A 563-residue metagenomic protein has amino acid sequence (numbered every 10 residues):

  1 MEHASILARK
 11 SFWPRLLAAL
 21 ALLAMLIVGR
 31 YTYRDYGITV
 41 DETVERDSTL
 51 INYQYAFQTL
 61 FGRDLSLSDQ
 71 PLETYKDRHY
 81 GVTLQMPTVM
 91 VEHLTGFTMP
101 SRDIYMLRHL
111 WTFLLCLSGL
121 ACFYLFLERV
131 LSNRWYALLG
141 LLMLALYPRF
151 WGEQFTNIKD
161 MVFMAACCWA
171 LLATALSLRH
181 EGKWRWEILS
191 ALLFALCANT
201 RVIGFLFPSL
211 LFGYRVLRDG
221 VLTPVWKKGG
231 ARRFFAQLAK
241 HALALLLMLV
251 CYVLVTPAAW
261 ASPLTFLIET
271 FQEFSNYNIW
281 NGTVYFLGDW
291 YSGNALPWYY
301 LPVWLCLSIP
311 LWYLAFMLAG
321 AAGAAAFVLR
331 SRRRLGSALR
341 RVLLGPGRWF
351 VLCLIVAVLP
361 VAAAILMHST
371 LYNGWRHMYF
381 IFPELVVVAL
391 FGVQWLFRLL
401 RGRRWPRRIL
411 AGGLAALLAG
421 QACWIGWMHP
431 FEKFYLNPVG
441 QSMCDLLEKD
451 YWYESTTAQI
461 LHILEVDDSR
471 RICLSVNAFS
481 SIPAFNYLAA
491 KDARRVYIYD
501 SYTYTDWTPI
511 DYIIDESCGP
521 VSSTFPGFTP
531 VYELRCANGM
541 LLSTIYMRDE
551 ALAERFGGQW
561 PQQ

Functional and structural regions predicted by a protein language model:
A19, F123-L146, A165, E181 (+2 more regions): Transmembrane-helix signature of polytopic, membrane-embedded enzymes that assemble or transfer cell-envelope glycans
G29-Y36, L84, P257-W260, T265-F274 (+2 more regions): Catalytic lumenal/periplasmic loop and adjoining terminal transmembrane helix of membrane glycan-assembly enzymes
T39, G152-V162: Short acidic/glycine- and proline-prone juxtamembrane loop motifs at membrane-interface regions of multi-pass membrane
Y53-Q58, D77-M86, T95-F97, L196 (+6 more regions): Transmembrane-lumen/periplasm boundary regions of multi-pass, lipid-linked membrane glycan transferases
R78, V82, M86, F97-A121 (+1 more regions): Loop-to-helix entry region of an early transmembrane alpha helix in multi-pass inner-membrane enzymes
L110-L131, W169, A173, L329 (+1 more regions): Transmembrane-helix motifs of polytopic, lipid-linked glycan transferases
R129-L131, A170-E187, C197, V221: Membrane-interface transmembrane helices that cradle and orient dolichyl/undecaprenyl
G140-A145, F194, A198, L211: Short helix- or helix-capping micro-motifs that position conserved polar/aromatic residues at function-defining sites
